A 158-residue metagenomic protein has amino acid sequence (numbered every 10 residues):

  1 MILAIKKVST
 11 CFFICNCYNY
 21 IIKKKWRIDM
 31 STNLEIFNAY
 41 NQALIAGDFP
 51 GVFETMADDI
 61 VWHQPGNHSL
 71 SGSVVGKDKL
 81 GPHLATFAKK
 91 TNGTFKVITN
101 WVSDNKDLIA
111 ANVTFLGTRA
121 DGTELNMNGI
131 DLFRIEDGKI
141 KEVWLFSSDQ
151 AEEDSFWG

Functional and structural regions predicted by a protein language model:
C11-D58: Short, low-complexity N-terminal intrinsically disordered segments enriched in polar/charged residues
F37-Y40, V52-M56, I60, G76 (+4 more regions): Hydrophobic pocket/interface hotspot
A57-D104: A solvent-exposed, acidic/Ser-Thr-rich amphipathic alpha-helical stretch
F95-V102, T114, N128-F133, W144: Hydrophobic/aromatic beta-strand elements that line small-molecule binding cavities or substrate pockets in beta-rich
K106-F115: A short hydrophobic beta-strand element
G117-L125: Short, cysteine-centered beta-strand-loop-beta hairpins and adjacent loop/turn segments enriched in charged/polar
N126, D131-D154: Short beta-strand edge/turn micro-motifs at domain boundaries
